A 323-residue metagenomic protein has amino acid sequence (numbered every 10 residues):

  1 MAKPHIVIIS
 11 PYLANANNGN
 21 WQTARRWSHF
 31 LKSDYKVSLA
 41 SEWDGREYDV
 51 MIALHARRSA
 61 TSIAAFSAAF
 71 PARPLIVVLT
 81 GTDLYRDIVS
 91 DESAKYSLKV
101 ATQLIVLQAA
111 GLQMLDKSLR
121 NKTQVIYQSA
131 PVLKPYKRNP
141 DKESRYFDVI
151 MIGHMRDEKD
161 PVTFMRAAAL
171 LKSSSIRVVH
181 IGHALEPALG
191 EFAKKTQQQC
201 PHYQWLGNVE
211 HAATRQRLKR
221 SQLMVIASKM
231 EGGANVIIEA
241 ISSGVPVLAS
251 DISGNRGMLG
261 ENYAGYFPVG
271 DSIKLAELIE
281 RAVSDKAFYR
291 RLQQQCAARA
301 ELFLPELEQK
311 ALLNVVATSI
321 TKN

Functional and structural regions predicted by a protein language model:
Q22, F147, R156-L170, A188-E191 (+1 more regions): A conserved mid-protein helix/loop that constitutes part of the nucleotide-sugar donor-binding site
L98, N208-V209, Q216-S221: Short alpha-helical donor nucleotide-sugar binding micro-motif in glycosyltransferases
A101-P135: A short, active-site helix/loop in glycosyltransferases that binds the activated sugar's phosphate group
R177-E191, W205-V209: Glycosyltransferase donor-sugar binding loop
K229-M230: Aromatic "clamp/platform" in nucleotide-sugar-dependent glycosyltransferases that forms part of the donor/acceptor
P246-A249: Short hydrophobic beta-strand element within catalytic cores of glycosyltransferases and related nucleotide-activated
E261-S272, R281-K286: Conserved acidic donor-binding segment of nucleotide-sugar-dependent glycosyltransferases
R281, F288-L302: A short, well-ordered alpha-helix in the C-terminal region of glycosyltransferases
